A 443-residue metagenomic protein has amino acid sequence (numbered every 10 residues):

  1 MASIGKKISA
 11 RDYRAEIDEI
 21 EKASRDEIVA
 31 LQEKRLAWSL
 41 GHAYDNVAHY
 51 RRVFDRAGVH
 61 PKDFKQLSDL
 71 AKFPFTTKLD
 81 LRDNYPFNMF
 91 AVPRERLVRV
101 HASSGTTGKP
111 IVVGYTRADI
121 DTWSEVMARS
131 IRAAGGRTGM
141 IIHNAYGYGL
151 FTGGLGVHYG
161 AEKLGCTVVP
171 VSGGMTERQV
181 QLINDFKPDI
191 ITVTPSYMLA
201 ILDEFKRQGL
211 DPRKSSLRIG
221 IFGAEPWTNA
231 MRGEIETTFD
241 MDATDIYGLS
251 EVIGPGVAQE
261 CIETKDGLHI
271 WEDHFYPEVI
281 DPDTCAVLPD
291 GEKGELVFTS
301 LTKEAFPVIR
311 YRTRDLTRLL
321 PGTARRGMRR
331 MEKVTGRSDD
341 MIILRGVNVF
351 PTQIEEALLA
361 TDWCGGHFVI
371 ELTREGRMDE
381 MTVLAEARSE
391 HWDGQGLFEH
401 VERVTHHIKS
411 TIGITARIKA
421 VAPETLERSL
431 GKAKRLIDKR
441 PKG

Functional and structural regions predicted by a protein language model:
M1-A102, G108-E125, R129-A133, R377-T382 (+4 more regions): Nucleotide 5′-phosphate-binding alpha/beta core
A43, S103-T106, I142, I191 (+4 more regions): Conserved S/T- and glycine-rich ATP-binding loop of Class I adenylate-forming
R117-S130, I141-A200: AMP-binding/adenylate-forming
G136-M140: Short helix-loop-beta connector
I141, Q208-W227: Conserved helix-loop-beta element of the AMP-binding
I191, V297, L301-I412, G431: AMP-binding/adenylate-forming catalytic core of the ANL superfamily
Y197-S216, G233-T237: Adenylate-forming
W227-T323: Conserved AMP-binding/adenylate-forming
